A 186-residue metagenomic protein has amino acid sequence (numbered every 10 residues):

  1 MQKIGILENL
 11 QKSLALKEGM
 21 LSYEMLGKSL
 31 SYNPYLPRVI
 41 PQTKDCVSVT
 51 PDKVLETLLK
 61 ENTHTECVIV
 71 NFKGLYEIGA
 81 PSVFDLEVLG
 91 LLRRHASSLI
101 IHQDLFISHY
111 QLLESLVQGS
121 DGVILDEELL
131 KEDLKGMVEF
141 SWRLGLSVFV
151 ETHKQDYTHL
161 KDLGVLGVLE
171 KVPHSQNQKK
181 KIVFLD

Functional and structural regions predicted by a protein language model:
M1-I100, H109-Y110, L144-V150, K154-L166 (+1 more regions): Conserved N-terminal beta1-alpha1 strand-loop-helix module at the mouth
V68-G74, V117-L134, G167-N177, F184-D186: Glycine-rich phosphate-binding active-site loops on the catalytic face of alpha/beta enzymes
S97-H102, F106-W142: Hydrophobic, well-structured mid-protein blocks that either form specific transmembrane helices
I101-D104, D126, V150-T152, V183-D186: Short beta-strand elements of ligand-binding domains
